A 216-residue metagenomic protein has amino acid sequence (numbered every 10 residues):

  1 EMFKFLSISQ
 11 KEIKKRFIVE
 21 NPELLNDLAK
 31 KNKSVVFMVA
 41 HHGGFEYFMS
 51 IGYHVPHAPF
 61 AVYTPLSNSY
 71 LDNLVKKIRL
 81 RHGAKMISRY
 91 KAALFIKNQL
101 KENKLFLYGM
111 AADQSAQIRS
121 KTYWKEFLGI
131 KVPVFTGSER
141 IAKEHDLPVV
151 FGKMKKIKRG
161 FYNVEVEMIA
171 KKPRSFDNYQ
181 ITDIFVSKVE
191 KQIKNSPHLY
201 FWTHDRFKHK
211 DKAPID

Functional and structural regions predicted by a protein language model:
E1-V39, D72-K77, G83-A84: Membrane-anchoring hydrophobic helices of lipid-metabolizing enzymes
K11-K15, V39-H41, P59-V62, E102-L105 (+1 more regions): Short acidic/polar alpha-helix capping motifs at helix-coil junctions
V19, G43, S69-Y70, P133 (+1 more regions): Residue-level recognition of alpha-helix initiation/capping sites
E23, G43, R140: Active-site phosphate/pyrophosphate-handling residues
N26-K31, H54, Y90-D216: Non-catalytic C-terminal accessory region of glycerolipid acyltransferases and related lyso-lipid remodeling enzymes
K31-K91, Q117-E126: Catalytic core of membrane glycerolipid acyltransferases/transacylases, capturing the structured, soluble-facing
